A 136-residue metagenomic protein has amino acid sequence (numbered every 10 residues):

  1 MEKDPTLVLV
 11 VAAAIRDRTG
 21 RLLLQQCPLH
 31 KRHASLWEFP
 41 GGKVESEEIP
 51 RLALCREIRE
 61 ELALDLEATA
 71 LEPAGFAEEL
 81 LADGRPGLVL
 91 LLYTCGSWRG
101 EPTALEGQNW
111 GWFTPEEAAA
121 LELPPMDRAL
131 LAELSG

Functional and structural regions predicted by a protein language model:
M1-L22, K43: Conserved N-terminal beta-strand and adjoining loop/helix that marks the start of the Nudix/MutT-like hydrolase domain
D4, K31, G41, E45-I49 (+3 more regions): Residues at secondary-structure transition points
V8, D17, G75-E101, N109: Active-site-adjacent beta-strand/loop module that shapes the phosphate/pyrophosphate-binding cleft
T19, P28-L29, K43, A77 (+2 more regions): Short, flexible active-site-adjacent loop segments at beta-strand->alpha-helix junctions, enriched in small/polar
R21-E61: Conserved Nudix-box catalytic region and its N-terminal flanking loop in Nudix hydrolases and closely related
D65-G75: A short coil-to-beta-strand element that immediately follows conserved catalytic motifs
L92-T94, P102-L134: NUDIX/MutT-family hydrolases
